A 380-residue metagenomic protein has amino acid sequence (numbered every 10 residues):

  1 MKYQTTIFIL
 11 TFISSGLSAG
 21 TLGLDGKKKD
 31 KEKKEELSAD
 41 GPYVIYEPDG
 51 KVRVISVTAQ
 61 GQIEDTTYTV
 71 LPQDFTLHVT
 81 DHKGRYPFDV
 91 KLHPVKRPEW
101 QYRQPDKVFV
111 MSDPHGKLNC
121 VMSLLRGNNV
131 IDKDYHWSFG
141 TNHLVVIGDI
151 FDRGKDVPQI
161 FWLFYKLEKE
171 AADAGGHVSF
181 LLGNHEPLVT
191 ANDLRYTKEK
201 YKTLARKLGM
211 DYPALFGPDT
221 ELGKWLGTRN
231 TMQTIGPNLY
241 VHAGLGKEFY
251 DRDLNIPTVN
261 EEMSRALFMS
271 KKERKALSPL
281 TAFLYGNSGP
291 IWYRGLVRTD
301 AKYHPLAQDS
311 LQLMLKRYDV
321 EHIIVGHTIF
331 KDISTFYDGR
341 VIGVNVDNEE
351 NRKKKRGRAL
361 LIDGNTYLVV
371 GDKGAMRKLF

Functional and structural regions predicted by a protein language model:
M1-L24: Bacterial Sec-dependent N-terminal signal peptides
G20-F380: Feature recognizes metal-dependent phosphohydrolase scaffolds
